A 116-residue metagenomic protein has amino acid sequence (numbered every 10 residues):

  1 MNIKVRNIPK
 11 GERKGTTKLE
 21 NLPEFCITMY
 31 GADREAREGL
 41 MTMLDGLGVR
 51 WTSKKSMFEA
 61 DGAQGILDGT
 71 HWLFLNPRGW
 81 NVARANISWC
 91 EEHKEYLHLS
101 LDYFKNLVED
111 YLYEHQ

Functional and structural regions predicted by a protein language model:
M1-Q116: Structural boundary micro-motifs
